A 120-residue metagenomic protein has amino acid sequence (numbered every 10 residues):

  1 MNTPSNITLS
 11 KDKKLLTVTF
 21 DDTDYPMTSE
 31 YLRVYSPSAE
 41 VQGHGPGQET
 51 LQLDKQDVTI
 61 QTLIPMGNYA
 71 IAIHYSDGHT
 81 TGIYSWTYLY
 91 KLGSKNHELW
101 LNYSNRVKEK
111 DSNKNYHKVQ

Functional and structural regions predicted by a protein language model:
M1-Q120: Motif-centric detector for short Cys/His coordination patterns
